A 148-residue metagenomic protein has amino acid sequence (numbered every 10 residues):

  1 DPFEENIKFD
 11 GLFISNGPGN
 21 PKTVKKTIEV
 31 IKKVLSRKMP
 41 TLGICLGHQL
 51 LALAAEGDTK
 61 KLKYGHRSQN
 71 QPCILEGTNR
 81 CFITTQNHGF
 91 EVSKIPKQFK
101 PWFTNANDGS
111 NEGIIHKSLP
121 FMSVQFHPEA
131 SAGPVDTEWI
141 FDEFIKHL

Functional and structural regions predicted by a protein language model:
D1-F3: Short acidic loop-to-helix transition motifs that present clustered carboxylates
N6-G11, S15-I83, G89, P134-E143: Cysteine-nucleophile active-site neighborhood
G19, G89, D108, P128-E129: Short, glycine-/Ser/Thr-/acidic-enriched flexible segments
Y64, L75, A106, H116 (+1 more regions): Active-site donor-binding loop signature of nucleotide-sugar glycosyltransferases
S68, S110, A130: Flexible, glycine-rich phosphate/dinucleotide-binding loops and adjacent beta-alpha linkers at cofactor/substrate
N79-L119, L148: Catalytic beta-strand/loop cores that center a nucleophilic Ser/Cys/Thr and support acyl-enzyme chemistry
G113-L148: A glycine-centered loop/beta-turn motif at secondary-structure junctions
